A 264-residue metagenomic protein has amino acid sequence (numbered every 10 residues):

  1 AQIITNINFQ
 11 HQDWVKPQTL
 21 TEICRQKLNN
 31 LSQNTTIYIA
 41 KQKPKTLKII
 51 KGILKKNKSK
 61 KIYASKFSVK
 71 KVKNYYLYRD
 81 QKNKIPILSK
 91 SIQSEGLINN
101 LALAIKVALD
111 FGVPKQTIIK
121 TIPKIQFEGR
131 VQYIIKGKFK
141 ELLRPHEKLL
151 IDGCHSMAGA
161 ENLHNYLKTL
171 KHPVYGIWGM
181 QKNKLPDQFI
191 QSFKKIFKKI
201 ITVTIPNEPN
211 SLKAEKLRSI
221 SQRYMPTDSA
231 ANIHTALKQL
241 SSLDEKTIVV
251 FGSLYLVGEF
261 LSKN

Functional and structural regions predicted by a protein language model:
A1-I3, N8-Q12, E22, K84-K199: Nucleotide phosphate-binding/pyrophosphate-handling subdomain across enzymes that bind or process nucleotide phosphates
A1-K16, K48-I87: Extended acidic/charged loop-beta regions that coordinate divalent cations and stabilize anionic phosphate/carboxylate
A1-K45: Flexible active-site lid/hinge loop adjacent to a nucleotide/diphosphate and Mg2+-phosphate binding pocket
V15-K16, I50-G52, N162-H164, F189-Q191 (+2 more regions): Short amphipathic alpha-helical segments
Y38, P173-G179, I201-T204, T247-V249: Short glycine-rich phosphate-binding loop at a beta-alpha junction
A40-K41, I53-V72, S91-E95, T117-I125 (+5 more regions): Beta-strand->loop->alpha-helix junctions that form or flank phosphate-binding loops in nucleotide-handling enzymes
K43-I62, R144-I151, M157, I190-T247: C-terminal helical cap/extension that packs against the catalytic core of soluble nucleotide-cofactor enzymes
S253: Active-site-proximal loop/hinge segments that shape catalytic or ion-binding/gating pockets
